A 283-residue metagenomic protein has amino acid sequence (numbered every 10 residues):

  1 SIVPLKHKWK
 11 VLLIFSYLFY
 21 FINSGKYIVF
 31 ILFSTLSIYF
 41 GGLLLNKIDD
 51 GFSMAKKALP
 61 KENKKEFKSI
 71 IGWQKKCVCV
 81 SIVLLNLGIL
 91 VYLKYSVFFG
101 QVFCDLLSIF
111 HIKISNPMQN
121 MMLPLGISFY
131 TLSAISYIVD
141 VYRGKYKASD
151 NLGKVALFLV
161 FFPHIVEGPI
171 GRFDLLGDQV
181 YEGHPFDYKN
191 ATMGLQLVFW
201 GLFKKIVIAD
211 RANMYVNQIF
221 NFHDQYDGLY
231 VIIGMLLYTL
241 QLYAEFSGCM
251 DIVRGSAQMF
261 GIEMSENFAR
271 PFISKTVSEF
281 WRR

Functional and structural regions predicted by a protein language model:
S1-R283: Membrane-embedded transmembrane alpha-helical bundles that form the catalytic cores of multi-pass lipid-modifying
